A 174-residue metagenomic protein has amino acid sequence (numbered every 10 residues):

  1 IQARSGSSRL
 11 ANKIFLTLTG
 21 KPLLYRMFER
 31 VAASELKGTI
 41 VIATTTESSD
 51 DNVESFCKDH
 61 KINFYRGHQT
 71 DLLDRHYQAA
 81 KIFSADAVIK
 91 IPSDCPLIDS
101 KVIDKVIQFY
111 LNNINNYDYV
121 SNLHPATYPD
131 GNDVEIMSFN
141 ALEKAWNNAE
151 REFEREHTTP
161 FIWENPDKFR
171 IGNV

Functional and structural regions predicted by a protein language model:
Q2-T44: N-terminal glycine-rich phosphate-binding loop and ensuing alpha1 helix
E29, A85, S100-L111, F139 (+1 more regions): Short alpha-helix within the catalytic core of nucleotide-sugar-dependent glycosyltransferases
T45-D50: A conserved acidic beta->alpha catalytic loop
S55-T70, K81: Conserved donor nucleotide-binding strand/loop of the catalytic core
V88-I89: Short aromatic/hydrophobic "clamp" motif used to bind/position activated sugar donors
C95-L97: Acidic metal-phosphate-binding loop of nucleotide-sugar-dependent transferases
D99-T127: Conserved donor-nucleotide/metal-binding helix-loop-beta segment in metal-dependent transferases, i.e., the alpha-helix
M137-V174: Active-site oxyanion/phosphate-handling segment shared across diverse enzymes
